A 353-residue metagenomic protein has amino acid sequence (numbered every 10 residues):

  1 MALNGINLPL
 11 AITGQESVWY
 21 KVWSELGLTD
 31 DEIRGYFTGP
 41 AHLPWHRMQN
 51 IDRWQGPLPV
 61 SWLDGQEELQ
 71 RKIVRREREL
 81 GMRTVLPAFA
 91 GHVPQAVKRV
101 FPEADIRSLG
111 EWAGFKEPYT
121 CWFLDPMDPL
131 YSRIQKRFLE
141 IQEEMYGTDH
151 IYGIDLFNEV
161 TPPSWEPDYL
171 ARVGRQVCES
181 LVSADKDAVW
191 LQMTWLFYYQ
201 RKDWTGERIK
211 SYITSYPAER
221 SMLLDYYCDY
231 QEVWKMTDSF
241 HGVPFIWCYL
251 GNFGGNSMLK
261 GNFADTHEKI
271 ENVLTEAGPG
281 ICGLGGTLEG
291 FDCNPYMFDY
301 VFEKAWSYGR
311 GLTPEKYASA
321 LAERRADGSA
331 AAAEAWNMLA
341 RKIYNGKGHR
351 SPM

Functional and structural regions predicted by a protein language model:
M1: Active-site-adjacent substrate/metal-binding segments within catalytic domains of carbohydrate-active enzymes
N4: Active-site charged/polar residues at nucleotide-handling catalytic sites that mediate phosphoryl, nucleotidyl
N7-W336, A340-R350: Catalytic-core regions of glycoside hydrolase
